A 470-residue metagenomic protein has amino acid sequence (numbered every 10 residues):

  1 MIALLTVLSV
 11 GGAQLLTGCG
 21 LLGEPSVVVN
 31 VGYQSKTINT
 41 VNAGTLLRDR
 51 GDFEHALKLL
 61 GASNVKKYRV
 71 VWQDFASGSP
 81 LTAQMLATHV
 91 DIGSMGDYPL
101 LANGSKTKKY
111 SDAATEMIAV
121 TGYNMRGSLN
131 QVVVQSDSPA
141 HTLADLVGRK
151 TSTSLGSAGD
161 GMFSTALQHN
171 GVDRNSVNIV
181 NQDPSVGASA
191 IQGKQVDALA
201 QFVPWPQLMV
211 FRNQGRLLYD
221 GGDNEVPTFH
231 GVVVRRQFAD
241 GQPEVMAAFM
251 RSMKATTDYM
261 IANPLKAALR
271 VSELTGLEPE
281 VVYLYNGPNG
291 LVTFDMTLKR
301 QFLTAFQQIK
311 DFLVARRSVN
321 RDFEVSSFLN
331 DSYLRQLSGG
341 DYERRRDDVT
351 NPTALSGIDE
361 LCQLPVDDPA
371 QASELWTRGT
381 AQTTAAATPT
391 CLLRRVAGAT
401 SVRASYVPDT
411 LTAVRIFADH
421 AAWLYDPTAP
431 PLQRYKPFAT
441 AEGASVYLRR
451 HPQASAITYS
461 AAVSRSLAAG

Functional and structural regions predicted by a protein language model:
M1-V28, D347-T350: Short, low-complexity disordered leader/linker segments with a strong preference for bacterial N-terminal type II
L22-D173, I179-V180, D197, V226: Short, glycine-/small- and polar/acidic-enriched structural segments that line small-molecule recognition paths
T37-I38, G241-N320: Secondary-structure end/capping motifs
I179-V180, S185-L274, T400-S405, D409-A413: Pocket-lining segment of extracytoplasmic ligand-binding domains
L313-I358: Conserved C-terminal helix/tail region of periplasmic/extracytoplasmic solute-binding proteins
D359-P365: Short cysteine-rich clusters marking metal-coordination/redox-active sites
R378-R415: Mid-length scaffold segments of soluble, non-membrane domains
A418-G470: A short, solvent-exposed beta-edge/loop patch
